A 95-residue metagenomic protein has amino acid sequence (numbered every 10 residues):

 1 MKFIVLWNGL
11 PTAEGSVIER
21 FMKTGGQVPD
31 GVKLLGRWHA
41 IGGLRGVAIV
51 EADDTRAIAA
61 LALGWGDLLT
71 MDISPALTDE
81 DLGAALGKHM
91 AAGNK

Functional and structural regions predicted by a protein language model:
M1-L35, A40-L44, D53-R56, L77-K95: Short S/T/G/P-rich N-terminal loop/turn motif that feeds into the first structured element of a domain
L6, G64-D67: Hydrophobic alpha-helical segments of small multi-pass membrane proteins
S16, A59, L69-D72: Secondary-structure transition/capping residues
D30, G66-L69: Short glycine/proline-enriched coil/turn segments at helix->beta-strand junctions
A48-I49: Conserved RNP beta-strands of RNA recognition motif
A57-W65: Short, electropositive alpha-helical surface patch
L68-E80: Conserved short beta-strand edge segments in small beta-sheet-based binding/regulatory domains
